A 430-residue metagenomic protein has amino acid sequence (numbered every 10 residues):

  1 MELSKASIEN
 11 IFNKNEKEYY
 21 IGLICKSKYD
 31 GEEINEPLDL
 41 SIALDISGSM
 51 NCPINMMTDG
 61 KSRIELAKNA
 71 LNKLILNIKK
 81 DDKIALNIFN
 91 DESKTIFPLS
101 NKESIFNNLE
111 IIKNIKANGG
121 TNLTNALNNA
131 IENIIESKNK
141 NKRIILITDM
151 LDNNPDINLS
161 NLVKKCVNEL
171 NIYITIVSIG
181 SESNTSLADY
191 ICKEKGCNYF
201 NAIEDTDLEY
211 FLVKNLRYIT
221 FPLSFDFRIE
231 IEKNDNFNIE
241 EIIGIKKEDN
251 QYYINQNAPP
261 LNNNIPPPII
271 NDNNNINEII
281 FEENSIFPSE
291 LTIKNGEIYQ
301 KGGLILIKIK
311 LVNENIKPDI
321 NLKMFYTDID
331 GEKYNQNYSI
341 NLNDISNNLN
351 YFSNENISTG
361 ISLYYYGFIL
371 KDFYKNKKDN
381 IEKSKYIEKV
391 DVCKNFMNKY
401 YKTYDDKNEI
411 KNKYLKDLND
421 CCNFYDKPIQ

Functional and structural regions predicted by a protein language model:
M1, P260-Q430: Long, acidic serine/threonine- and proline-rich intrinsically disordered regions
K5-R228, V312-E314, K416-Q430: Exposed acidic/Ser/Thr-rich ligand/metal-binding surfaces
I8-F12, C52-G60, D235-F237, K294-I298 (+1 more regions): Intrinsically disordered, low-complexity coil segments
L38-I42, G244-D249, S339-N341: Short intrinsically disordered coil segments
S62, L99-K102, N158, I243-K246 (+2 more regions): Short, solvent-exposed coil/turn linker segments
K73, I134-I145, E194-Y199, I231 (+2 more regions): A broadly tuned preference for mixed-charge, low-complexity surface segments
T95, N238-I239, E332-Q336: Surface-exposed loop/edge segments in extracytoplasmic proteins
E136, K140, I157-Y173, I179-I329: Acidic, polar loop-rich interaction surfaces within structured domains
